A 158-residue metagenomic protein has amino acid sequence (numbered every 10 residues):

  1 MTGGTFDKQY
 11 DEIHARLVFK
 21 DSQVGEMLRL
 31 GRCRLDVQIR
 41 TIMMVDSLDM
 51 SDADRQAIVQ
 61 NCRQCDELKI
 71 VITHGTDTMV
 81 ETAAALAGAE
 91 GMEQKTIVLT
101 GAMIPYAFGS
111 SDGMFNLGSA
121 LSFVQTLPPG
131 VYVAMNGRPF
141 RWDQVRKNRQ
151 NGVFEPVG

Functional and structural regions predicted by a protein language model:
M1-G158: Active-site histidine-anchored catalytic micro-motif
